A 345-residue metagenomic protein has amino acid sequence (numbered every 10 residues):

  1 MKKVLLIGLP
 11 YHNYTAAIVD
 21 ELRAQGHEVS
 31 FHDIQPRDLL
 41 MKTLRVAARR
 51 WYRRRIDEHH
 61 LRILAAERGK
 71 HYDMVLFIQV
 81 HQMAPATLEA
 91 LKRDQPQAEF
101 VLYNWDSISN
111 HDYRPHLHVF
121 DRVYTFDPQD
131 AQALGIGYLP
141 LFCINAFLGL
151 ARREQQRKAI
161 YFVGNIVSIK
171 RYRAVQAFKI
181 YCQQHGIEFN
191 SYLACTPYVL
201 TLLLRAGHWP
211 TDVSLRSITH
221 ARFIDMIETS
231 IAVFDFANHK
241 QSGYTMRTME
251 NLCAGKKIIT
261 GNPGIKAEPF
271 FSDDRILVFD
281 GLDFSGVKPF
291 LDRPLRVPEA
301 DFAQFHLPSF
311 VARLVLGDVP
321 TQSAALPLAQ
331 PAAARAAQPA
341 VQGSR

Functional and structural regions predicted by a protein language model:
M1-R54, E58-H59, Q79-T87, N110-T245 (+3 more regions): Nucleotide-sugar donor-binding catalytic core of glycosyltransferases
L6-I7, A66-Q82, V101: Short N-terminal targeting/anchoring amphipathic segment
H59-K70, A90: Short, well-structured alpha-helical segments in soluble
I63-R68, A151, G286-D292: Short amphipathic alpha-helix with an adjacent loop that forms part of the alpha/beta core around
K92-D106, Y124: Active-site proximal beta-strand in glycosyltransferases
I227, N251-L252: Short alpha-helix at the nucleotide-sugar/activated-sugar donor binding site of glycosyltransferases and closely
I276-L282: Conserved acidic donor-binding segment of nucleotide-sugar-dependent glycosyltransferases
L282-L328: A charged, aromatic-enriched C-terminal amphipathic alpha-helix characteristic of glycosyltransferases across folds
